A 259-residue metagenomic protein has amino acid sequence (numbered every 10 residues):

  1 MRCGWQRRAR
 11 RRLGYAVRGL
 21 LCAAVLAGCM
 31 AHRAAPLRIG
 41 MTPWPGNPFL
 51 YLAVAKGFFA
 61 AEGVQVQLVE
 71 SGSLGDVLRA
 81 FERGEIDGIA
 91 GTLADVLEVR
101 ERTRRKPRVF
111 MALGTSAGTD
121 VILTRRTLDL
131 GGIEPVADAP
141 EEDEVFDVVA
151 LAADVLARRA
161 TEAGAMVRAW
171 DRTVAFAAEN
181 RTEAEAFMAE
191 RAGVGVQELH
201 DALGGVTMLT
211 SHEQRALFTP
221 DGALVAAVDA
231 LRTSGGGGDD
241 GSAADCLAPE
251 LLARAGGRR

Functional and structural regions predicted by a protein language model:
M1-R11: N-terminal secretory signal peptides that target proteins for export/translocation
G14-C22: Sec-dependent signal peptide recognition, specifically the positively charged N-region followed immediately by
A27-G28: C-terminal motif of bacterial Sec signal peptides marking the signal peptidase cleavage site
A31-G132, A137: Short, glycine-/small- and polar/acidic-enriched structural segments that line small-molecule recognition paths
P43, E70-L74, T92, T115-S116 (+6 more regions): Solvent-exposed, acidic/flexible segments
P48, E183-R259: An extracytoplasmic/periplasmic, membrane-proximal ligand-sensing/linker region
Y51-L52, K56-G57, R79, R83 (+7 more regions): Solvent-exposed, polar/charged alpha-helical surfaces in well-ordered, non-transmembrane soluble domains, broadly
R126-R191: Pocket-lining segment of extracytoplasmic ligand-binding domains
